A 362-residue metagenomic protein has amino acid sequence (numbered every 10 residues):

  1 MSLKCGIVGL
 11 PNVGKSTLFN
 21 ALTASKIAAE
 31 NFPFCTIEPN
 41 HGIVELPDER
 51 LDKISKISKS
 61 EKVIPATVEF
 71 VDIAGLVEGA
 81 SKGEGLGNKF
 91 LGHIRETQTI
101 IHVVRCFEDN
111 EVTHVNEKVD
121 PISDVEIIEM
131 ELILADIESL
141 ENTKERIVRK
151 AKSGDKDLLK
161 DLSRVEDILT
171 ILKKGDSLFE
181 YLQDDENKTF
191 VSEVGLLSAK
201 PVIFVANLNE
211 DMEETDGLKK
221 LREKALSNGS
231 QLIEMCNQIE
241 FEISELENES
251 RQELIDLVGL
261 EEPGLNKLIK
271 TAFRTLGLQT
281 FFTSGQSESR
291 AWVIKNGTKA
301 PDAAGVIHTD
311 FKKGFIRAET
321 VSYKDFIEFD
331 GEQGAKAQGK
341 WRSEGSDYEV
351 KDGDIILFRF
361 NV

Functional and structural regions predicted by a protein language model:
M1-T113: Conserved G1/Walker A P-loop phosphate-binding module
S2-V8, V13, F19, R146-K351 (+2 more regions): C-terminal-of-GTPase-core extension/linker across diverse P-loop GTPases
S25-P33, N40-G42, R50-K53, K82 (+11 more regions): Glycine-rich, flexible loop/turn motifs
F34, D48-L51, I64-F70, E84-Q98 (+8 more regions): Amphipathic alpha-helical transducer elements in NTP-driven molecular machines
T36, L86-G87, E117-D120, K220-R222: Glycine-rich, phosphate-binding/catalytic loops in enzymes
G42-P47, A74-E84, R95-L158, I171-D184 (+1 more regions): Conserved Switch II/interswitch segment of TRAFAC-class P-loop GTPases
P47-D48, D120, E247, S322: Helix N-terminus capping/helix-initiation residues
